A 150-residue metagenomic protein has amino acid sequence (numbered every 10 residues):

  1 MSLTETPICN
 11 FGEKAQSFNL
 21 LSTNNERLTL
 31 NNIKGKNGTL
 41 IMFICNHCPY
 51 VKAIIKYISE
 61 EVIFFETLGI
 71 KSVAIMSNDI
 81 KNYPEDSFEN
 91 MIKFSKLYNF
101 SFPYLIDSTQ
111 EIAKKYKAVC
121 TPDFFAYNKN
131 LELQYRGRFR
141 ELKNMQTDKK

Functional and structural regions predicted by a protein language model:
M1-K150: Chalcogenol-based redox active-site neighborhoods
